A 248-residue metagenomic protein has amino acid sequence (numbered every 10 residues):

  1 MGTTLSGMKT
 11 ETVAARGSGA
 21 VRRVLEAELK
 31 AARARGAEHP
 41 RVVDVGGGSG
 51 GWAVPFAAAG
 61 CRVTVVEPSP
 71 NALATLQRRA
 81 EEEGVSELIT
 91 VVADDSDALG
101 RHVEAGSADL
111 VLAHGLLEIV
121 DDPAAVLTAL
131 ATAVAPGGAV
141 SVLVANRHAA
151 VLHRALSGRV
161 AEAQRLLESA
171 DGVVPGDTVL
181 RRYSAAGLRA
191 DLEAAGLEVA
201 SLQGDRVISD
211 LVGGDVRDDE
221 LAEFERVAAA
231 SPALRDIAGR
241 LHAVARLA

Functional and structural regions predicted by a protein language model:
A15-E38: Conserved alpha-helix/loop element of class I SAM-dependent methyltransferases that forms part of the SAM/SAH-binding
A37-G48: Conserved class I S-adenosyl-L-methionine
G51, P55-L99: Class I SAM-dependent methyltransferase SAM/SAH-binding core
L112: A conserved beta-strand element that flanks and buttresses the S-adenosyl-L-methionine
A124-A139: A short glycine-rich, Lys/Arg-flanked "PGG" loop and its adjoining helix->strand segment in the class I
A139-E168: Conserved class I S-adenosyl-L-methionine
T178-G196, L202: Short alpha-helix
S201-A248: Conserved Class I S-adenosyl-L-methionine
